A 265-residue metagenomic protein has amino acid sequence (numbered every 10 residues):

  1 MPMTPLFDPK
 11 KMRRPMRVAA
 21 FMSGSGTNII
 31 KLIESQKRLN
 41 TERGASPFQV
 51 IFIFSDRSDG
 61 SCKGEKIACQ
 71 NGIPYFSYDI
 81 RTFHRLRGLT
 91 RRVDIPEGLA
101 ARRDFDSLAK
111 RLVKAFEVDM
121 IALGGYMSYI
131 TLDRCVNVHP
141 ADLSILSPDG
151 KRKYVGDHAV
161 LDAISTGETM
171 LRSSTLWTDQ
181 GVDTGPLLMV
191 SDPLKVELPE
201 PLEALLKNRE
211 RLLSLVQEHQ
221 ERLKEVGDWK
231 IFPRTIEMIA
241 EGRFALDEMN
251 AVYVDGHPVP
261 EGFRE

Functional and structural regions predicted by a protein language model:
M1-E265: One-carbon transfer enzymes
